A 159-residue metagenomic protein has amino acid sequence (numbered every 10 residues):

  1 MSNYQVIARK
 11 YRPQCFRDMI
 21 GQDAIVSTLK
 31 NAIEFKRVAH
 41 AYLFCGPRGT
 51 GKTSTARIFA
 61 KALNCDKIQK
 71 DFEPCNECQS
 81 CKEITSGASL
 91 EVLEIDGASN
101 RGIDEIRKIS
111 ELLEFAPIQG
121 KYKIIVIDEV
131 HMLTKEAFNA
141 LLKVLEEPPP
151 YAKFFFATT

Functional and structural regions predicted by a protein language model:
M1-T159: P-loop/Walker A NTP-binding region and its immediately flanking N-terminal helices in P-loop NTPase folds
